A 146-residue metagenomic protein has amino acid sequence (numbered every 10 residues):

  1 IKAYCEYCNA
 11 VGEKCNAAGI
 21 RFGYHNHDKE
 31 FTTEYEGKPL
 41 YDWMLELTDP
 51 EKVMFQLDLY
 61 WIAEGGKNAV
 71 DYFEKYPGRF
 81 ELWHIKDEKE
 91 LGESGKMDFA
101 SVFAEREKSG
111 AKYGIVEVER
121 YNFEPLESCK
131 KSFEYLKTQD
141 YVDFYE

Functional and structural regions predicted by a protein language model:
I1-M54: Active-site acidic/histidine proton-transfer and metal-coordination neighborhood in alpha/beta enzyme cores
Y35-L57, W61-E146: Histidine-acidic metal/acid-base catalytic patches
